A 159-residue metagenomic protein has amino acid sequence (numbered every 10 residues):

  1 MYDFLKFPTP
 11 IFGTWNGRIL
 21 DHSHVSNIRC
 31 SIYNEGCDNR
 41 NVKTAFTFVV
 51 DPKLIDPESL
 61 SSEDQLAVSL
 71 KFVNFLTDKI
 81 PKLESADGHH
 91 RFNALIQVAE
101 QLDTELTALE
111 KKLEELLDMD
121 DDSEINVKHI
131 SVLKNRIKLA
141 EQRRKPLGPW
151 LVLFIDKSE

Functional and structural regions predicted by a protein language model:
M1-K79, W150-K157: N-terminal leader or domain-start segments enriched in small/polar residues
L20, L60-E159: Basic- and aromatic-enriched surface patches that contact anionic nucleotides/nucleic acids
